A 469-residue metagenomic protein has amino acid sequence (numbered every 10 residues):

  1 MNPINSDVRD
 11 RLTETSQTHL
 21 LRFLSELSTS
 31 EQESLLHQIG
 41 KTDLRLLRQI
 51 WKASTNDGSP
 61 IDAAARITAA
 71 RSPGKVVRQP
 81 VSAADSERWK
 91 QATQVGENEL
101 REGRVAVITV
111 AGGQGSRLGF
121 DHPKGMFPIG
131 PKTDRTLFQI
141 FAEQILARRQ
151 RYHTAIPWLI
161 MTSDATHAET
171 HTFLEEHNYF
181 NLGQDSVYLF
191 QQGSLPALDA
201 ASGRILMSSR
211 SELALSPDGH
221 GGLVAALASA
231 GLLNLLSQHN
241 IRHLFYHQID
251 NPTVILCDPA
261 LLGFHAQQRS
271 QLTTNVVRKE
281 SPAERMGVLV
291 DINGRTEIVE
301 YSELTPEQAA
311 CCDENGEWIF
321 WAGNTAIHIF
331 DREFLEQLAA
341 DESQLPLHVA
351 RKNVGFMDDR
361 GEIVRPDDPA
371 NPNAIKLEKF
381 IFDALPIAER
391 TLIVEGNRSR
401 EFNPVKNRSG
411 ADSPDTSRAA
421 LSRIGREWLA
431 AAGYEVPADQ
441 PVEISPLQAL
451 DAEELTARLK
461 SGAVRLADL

Functional and structural regions predicted by a protein language model:
P3-Y188, P196, M207-A225, S229-L233 (+3 more regions): N-terminal glycine-rich phosphate-binding loop and ensuing alpha1 helix
Q17-T18, D250, G396: Generic detection of intrinsically disordered/low-complexity segments and helix-coil linkers/edges
G96-N98, N234-L235, G263, W318: Short, flexible, glycine/charge-rich loop motifs used to bind or transfer phosphoryl groups or to couple energy/partner
I108, F127, L159, Y188-F190 (+4 more regions): Hydrophobic/aromatic beta-strand patches that form the interior of the parallel beta-sheet core in alpha/beta enzyme
A111-G112, I249, R332: Residues immediately flanking
Q184-E284: Conserved beta-loop-beta/alpha segment of the NTase-like Rossmann-fold superfamily that binds/positions NTPs
N240-F245, T253-C257, L262-D439: Catalytic core of tubulin tyrosine ligase-like
